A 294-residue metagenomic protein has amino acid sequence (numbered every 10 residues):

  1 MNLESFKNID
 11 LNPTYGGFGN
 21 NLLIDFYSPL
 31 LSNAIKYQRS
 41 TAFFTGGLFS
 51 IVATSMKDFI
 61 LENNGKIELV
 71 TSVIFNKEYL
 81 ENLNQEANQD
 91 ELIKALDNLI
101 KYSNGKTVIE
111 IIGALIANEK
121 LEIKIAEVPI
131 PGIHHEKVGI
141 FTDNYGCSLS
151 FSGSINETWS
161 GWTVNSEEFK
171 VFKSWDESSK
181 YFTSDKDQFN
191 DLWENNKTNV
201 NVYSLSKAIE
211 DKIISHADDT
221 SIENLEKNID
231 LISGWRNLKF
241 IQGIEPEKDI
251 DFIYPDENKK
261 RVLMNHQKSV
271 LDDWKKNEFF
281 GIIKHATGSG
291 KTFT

Functional and structural regions predicted by a protein language model:
M1-K260, M264: PLD/PLD-like phosphodiesterase catalytic module centered on the HKD motif
T14-G17, S269, F279, A286: Intrinsically disordered, low-complexity segments enriched in small/polar residues
S154, Q267, G288-K291: Short, conserved phosphate/pyrophosphate- and ester-handling motifs at nucleotide-, phospho-/glycolipid
K259-E278: N-terminal pre-P-loop "Q-motif" helix
N277-T294: Walker A/P-loop
